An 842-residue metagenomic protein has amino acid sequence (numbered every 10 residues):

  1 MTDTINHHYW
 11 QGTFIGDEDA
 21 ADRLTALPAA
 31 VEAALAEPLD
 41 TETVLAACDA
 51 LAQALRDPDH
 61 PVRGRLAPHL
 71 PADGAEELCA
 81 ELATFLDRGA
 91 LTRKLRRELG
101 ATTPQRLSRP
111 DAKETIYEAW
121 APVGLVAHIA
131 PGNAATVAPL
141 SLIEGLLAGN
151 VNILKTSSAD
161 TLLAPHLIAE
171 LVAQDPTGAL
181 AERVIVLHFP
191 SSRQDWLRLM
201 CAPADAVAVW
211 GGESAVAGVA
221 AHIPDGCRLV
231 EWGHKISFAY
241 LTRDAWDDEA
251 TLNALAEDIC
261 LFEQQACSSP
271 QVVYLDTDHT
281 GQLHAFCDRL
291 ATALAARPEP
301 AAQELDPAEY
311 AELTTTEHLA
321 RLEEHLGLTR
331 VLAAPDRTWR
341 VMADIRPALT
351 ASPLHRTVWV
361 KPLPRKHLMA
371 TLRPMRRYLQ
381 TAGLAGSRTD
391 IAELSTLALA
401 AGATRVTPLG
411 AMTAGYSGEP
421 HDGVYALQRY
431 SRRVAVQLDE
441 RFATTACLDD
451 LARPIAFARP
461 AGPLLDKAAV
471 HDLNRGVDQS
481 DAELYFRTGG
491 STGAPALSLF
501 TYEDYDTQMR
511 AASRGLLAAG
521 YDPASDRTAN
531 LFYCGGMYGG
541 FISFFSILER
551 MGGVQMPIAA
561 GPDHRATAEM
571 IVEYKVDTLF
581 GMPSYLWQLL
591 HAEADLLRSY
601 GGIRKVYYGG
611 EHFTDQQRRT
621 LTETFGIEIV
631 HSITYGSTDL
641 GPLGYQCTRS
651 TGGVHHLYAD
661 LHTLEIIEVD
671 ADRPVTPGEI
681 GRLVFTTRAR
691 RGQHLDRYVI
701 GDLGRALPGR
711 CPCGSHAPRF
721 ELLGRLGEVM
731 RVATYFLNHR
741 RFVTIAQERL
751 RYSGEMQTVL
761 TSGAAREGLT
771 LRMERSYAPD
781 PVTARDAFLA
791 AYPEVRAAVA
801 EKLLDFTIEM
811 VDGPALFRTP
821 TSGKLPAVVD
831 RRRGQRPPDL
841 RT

Functional and structural regions predicted by a protein language model:
M1-V126, R432-R487, G493-A519, P523-S525 (+3 more regions): Nucleotide 5′-phosphate-binding alpha/beta core
T2-A30, A34-L35, L199-D205, V209-I455 (+1 more regions): Active-site glycine/GP-rich loop and adjacent strand/helix microenvironment that borders small-molecule binding pockets
V44, E144-A148, L368, T488-G489 (+1 more regions): Hydrophobic alpha-helical segments that mediate membrane insertion or helix-helix packing
R106-C260: Rossmann-like NAD(P) dinucleotide-binding subdomain of oxidoreductase/dehydrogenase enzymes
G124, S525-R527, R604, G681: Nucleotide donor/acceptor-binding cores
A127, R527-L531, V684, R772: Short, well-ordered beta-strand segments
P139, A482, R565: Glycine-rich phosphate-binding loop at the start of an alpha helix
Y502-R514, R527-W587: AMP-binding/adenylate-forming
